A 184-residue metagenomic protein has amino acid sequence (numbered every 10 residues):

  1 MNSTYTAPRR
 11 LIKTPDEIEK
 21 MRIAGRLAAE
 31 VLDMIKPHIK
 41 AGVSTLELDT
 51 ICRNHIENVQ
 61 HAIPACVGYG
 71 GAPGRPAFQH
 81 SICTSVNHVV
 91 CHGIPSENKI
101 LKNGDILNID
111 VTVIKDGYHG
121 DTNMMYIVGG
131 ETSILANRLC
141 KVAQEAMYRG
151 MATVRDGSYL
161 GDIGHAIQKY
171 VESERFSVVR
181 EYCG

Functional and structural regions predicted by a protein language model:
M1-G184: Active-site neighborhoods and metal-handling regions in enzymes and metal-associated proteins
